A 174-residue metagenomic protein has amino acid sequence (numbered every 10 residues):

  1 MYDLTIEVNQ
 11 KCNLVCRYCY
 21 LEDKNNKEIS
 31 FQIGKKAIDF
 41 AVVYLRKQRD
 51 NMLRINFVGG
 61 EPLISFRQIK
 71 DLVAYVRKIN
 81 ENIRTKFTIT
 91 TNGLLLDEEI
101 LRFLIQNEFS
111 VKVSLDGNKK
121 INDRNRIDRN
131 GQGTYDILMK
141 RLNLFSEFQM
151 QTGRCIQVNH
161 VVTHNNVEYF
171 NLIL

Functional and structural regions predicted by a protein language model:
M1-T5, Q48-R49: N-terminal [4Fe-4S]-dependent radical SAM core
D3-Q32: Canonical Radical SAM [4Fe-4S] cluster-binding loop centered on the CxxxCxxC motif and its immediate flanking residues
V8, G59-G60: Short acidic donor-binding/metal-coordinating loop in glycosyltransferase active sites
Y20-D23, F57-G59, R126: Short, histidine-centered active-site or binding-site loop motifs used for metal coordination, general acid-base
N26-I29, E61, N130: Pocket-edge positions in alpha/beta enzyme catalytic cores
I38-N56, S65-L174: Radical SAM/AdoMet-radical enzyme domain recognition
